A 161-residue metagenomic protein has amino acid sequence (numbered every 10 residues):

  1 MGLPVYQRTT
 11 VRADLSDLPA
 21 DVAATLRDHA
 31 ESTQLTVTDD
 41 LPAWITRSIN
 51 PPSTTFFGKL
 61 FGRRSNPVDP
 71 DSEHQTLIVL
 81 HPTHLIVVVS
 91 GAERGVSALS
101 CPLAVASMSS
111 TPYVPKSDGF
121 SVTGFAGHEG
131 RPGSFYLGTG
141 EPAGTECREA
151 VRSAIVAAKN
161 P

Functional and structural regions predicted by a protein language model:
M1-I78: Anionic N-terminal interaction surfaces
G2-V11, G91-P161: Acidic, Ser/Thr- and proline-rich intrinsically disordered linker/docking segments of eukaryotic scaffolds
T54-G119: Phosphoinositide-binding peripheral membrane targeting modules
